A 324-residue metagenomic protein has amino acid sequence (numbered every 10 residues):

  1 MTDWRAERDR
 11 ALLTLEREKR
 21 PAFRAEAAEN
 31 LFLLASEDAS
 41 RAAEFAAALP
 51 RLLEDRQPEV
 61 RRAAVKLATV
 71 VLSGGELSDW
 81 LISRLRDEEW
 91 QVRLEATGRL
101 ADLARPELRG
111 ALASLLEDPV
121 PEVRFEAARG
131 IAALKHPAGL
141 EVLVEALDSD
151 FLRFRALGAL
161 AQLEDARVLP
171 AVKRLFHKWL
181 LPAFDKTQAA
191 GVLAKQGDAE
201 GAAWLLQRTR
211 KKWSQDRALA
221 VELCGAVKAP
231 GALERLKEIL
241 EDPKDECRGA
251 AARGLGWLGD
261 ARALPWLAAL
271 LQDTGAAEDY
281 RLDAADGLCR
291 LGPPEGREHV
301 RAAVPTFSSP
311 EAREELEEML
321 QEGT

Functional and structural regions predicted by a protein language model:
T2-L15, S36-E54, S73-R86, R105-E117 (+6 more regions): Amphipathic alpha-helical scaffolding segments comprising HEAT/armadillo-like alpha-solenoid repeats
P21-A22, P58-E59, W90-Q91, P106 (+9 more regions): Alpha-helix N-cap/helix-start positions at coil->helix boundaries
A25-E29, P58, R62-A63, L94-G98 (+10 more regions): Alpha-solenoid HEAT/ARM repeat scaffold
L31-D38, A68-S73, L100, A104 (+11 more regions): Alpha-solenoid repeat junctions
S83, W90-L94, G98, F125 (+2 more regions): A structural signal for the main folded, soluble domain(s) of proteins
E278-D279, D283-R290, P294: Long, ordered, amphipathic alpha-helical scaffolds
R301-T324: Eukaryotic acidic, Ser/Thr-rich intrinsically disordered low-complexity regions
